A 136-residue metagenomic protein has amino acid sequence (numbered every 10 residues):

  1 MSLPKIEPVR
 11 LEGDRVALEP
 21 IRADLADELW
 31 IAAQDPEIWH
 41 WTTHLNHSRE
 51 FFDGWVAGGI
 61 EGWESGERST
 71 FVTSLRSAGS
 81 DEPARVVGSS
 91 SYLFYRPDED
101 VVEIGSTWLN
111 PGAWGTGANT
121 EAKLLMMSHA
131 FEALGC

Functional and structural regions predicted by a protein language model:
M1-T116, L124, S128-H129, A133-C136: GNAT-family acyltransferases
N119: Glycine-rich acyl-CoA binding loop
